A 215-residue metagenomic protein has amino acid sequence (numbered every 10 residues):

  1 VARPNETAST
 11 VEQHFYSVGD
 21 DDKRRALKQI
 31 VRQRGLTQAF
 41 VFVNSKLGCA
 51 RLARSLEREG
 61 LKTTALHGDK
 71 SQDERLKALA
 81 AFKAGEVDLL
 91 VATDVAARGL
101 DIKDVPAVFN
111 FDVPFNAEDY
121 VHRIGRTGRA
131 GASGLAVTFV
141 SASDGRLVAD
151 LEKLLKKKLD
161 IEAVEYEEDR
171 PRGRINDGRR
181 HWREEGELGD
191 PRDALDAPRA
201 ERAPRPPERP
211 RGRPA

Functional and structural regions predicted by a protein language model:
V1-R172: Conserved helicase RecA-like core
K158, E167-A215: Basic Arg/Gly/Lys-rich low-complexity intrinsically disordered segments
